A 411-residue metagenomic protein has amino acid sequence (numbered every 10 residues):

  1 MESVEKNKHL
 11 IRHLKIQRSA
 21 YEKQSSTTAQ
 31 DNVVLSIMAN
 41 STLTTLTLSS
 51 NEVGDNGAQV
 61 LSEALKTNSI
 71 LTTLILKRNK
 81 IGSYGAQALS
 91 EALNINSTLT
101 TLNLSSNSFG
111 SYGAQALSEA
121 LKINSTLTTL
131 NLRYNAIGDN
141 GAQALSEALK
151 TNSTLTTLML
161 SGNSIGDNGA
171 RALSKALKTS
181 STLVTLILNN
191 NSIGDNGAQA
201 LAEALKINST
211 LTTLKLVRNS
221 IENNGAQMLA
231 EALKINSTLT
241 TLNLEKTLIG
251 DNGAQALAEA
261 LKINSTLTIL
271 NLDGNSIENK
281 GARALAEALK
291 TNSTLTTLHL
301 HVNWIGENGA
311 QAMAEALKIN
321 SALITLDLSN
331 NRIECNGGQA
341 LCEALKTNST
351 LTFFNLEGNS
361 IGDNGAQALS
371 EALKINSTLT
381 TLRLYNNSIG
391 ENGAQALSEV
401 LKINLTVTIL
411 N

Functional and structural regions predicted by a protein language model:
M1-N411: Leucine-rich tandem repeat or coiled-coil scaffolds
